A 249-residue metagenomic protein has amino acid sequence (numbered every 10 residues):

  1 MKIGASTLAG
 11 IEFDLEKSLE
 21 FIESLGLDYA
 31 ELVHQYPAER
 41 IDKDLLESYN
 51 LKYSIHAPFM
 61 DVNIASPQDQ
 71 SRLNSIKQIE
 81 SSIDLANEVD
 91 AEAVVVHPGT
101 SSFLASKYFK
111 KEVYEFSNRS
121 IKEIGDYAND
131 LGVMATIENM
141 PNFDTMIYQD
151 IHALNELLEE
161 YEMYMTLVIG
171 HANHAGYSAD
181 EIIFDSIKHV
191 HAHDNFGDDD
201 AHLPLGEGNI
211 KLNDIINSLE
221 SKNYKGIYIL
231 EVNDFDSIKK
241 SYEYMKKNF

Functional and structural regions predicted by a protein language model:
M1-I83, N87, Y164, N248: N-terminal pre-domain/capping segments
M1-K2, E12-E23, A91-E92, I147-N155 (+2 more regions): Histidine-acidic metal/acid-base catalytic patches
S6-G10, V33-P37, P58-M60, G99-S101 (+4 more regions): Active-site beta-loop-alpha junctions enriched in small/polar residues
Y29, S54, T136-I137, T166-I169 (+1 more regions): Generic enzyme active-site microenvironment
E47-D61, S117-A128, E156-E160, L212-I215: Alpha-helix-loop-beta-strand connector modules within alpha/beta enzyme cores
M60-V96, E207-S221, I229: Ligand-binding grooves and catalytic loops that recognize ribose/phosphate and carbohydrate rings, and esterified lipid
D61-P67, S102-K107, G197-L203: A short acidic, helix-capping loop that chelates divalent metal ions and anchors anionic groups
S71-Y164: Active-site acidic/histidine proton-transfer and metal-coordination neighborhood in alpha/beta enzyme cores
